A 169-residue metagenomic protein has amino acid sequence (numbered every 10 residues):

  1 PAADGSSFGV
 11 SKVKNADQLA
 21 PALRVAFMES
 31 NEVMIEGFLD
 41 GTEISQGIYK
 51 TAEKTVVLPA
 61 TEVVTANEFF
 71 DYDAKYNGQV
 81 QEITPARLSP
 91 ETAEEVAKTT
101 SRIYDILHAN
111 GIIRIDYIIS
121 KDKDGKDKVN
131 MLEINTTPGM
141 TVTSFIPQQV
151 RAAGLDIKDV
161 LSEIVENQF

Functional and structural regions predicted by a protein language model:
P1, G37, I44-Q46, Y117 (+1 more regions): Generic detector of well-ordered alpha-helical packing
P1-A2, E36-F38, Y104-A109: Short Gly/Pro-enriched turn/cap motifs at secondary-structure boundaries
P1-D4, N77, T137-G139: Short connector loops/turns at beta-strand edges and beta->alpha or beta->beta junctions
P1-P21: Conserved anion/nucleotide-ligand pocket segment
G5-S7, Q81-T84, V142-I146: Short small-residue beta-strand/loop micro-motif enriched in glycine and branched aliphatics
S7, S11, E43, T141: Gly/Ser/Thr-rich beta-alpha loop segments that engage phosphate groups in nucleotides
K14-K98, K126-N130: Phosphate-binding site of ATP-dependent enzymes
P90-F169: ATP-dependent carboxylate activation and anion-phosphoryl transfer catalytic cores that bind Mg-ATP to form
